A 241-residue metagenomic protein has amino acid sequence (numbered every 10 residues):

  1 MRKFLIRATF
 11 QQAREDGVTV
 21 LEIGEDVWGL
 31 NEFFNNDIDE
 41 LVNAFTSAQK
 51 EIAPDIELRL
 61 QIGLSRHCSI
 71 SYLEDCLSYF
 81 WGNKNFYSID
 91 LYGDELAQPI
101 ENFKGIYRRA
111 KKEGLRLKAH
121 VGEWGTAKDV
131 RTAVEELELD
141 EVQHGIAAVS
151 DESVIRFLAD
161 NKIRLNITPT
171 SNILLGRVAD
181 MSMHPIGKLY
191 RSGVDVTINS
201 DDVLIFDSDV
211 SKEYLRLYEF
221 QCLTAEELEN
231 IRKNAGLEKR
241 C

Functional and structural regions predicted by a protein language model:
M1-L115, W124-K128, E136-E141, A147-R164 (+1 more regions): Metal-cofactor-binding active-site regions of metalloenzymes
A133: A compact, surface-exposed functional segment
